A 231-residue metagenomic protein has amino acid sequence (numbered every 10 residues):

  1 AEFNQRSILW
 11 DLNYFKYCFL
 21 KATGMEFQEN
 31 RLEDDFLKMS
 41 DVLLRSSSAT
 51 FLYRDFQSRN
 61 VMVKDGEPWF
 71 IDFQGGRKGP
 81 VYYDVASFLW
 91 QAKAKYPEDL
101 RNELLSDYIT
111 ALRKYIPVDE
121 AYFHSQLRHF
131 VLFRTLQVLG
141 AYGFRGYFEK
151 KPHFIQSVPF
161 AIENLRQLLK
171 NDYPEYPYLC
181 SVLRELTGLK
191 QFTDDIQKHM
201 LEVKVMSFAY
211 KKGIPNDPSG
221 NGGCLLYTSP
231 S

Functional and structural regions predicted by a protein language model:
A1-Y53, K64: ATP-dependent phospho-/nucleotidyl transfer catalytic cores
E2-F3, D119-V131: All-alpha amphipathic helical-bundle segments outside canonical DNA-binding/catalytic cores that form hydrophobic
N13-A22, V81-P117, H129-E149, A161-K170: Active-site activation/catalytic loop segments of kinase-like enzymes and analogous catalytic loops in related
Q28-M39, L104, F154-N164: Extended, well-ordered alpha-helical scaffold segments
M39-V85, A92-Y96: Active-site acidic catalytic loop and adjacent metal/ATP-binding pocket of ATP-dependent phosphoryl transfer enzymes
G140-D217: ATP/Mg2+ or Mg2+-diphosphate-binding catalytic cores that bind nucleotide phosphates or diphosphates via glycine-rich
I214-L226: N-terminal low-complexity segments that are often proline-rich with Ser/Thr-Pro
Y227-S231: Conserved small/polar residues in nucleotide/adenosyl-binding loops
